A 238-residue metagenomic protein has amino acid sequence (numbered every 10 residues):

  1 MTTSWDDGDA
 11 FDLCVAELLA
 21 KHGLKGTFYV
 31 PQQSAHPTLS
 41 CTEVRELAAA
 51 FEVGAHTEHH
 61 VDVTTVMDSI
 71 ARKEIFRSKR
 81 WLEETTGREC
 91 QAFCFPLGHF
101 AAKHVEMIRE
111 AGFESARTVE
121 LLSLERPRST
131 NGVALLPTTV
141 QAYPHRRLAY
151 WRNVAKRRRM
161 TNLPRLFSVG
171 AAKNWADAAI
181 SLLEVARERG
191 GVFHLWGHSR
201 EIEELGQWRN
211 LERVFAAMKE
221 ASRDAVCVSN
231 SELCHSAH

Functional and structural regions predicted by a protein language model:
M1, P96-H99, S236: Alpha-helical scaffold segments that form or flank carboxylate-/histidine-based iron centers
M1-L13: Boundary/entry segment of secreted carbohydrate-active catalytic domains
T2-T3, E52, A225: Hydrophobic "anchor" residues on beta-strands that sit immediately upstream of conserved functional sites
D12, A71, I75, W175-A179 (+1 more regions): Aromatic/hydrophobic pocket-lining residues that form the small-molecule binding cavity in soluble enzyme cores
C14-L18, T42-E43, K103-M107, N210 (+1 more regions): A short acidic, amphipathic alpha-helical/loop segment
K21-G23, A35-H36, E83, S115-S123 (+1 more regions): C-terminal domain-boundary segment and adjacent tail
H22-E114, L121-R152, M160-L163, V192-I202: Metal-dependent polysaccharide deacetylase catalytic core of the NodB/CE4 family, i.e., the active-site-bearing domain
A149-I180: Aromatic-anchored helix/helix-loop segment that forms the rim or "lid" of small-molecule/cofactor binding pockets
